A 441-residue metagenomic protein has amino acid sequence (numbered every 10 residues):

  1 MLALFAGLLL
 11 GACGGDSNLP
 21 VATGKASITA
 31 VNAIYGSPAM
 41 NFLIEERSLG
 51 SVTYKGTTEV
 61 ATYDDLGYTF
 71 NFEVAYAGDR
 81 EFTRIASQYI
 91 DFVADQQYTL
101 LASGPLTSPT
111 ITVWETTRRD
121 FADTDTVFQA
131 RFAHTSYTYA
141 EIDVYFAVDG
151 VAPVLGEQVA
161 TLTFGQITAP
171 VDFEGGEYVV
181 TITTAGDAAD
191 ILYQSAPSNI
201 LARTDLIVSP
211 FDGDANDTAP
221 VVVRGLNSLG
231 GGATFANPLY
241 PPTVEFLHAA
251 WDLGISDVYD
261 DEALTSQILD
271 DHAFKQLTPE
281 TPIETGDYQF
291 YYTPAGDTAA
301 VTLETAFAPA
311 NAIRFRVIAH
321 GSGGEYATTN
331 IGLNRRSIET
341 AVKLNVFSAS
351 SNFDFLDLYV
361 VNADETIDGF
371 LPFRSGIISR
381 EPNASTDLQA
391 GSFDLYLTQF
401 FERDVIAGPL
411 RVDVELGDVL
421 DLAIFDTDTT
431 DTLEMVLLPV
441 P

Functional and structural regions predicted by a protein language model:
M1-A12: Sec-dependent bacterial lipoprotein signal peptides
C13-P441: Intrinsically disordered, low-complexity polar regions and short flexible loop motifs
